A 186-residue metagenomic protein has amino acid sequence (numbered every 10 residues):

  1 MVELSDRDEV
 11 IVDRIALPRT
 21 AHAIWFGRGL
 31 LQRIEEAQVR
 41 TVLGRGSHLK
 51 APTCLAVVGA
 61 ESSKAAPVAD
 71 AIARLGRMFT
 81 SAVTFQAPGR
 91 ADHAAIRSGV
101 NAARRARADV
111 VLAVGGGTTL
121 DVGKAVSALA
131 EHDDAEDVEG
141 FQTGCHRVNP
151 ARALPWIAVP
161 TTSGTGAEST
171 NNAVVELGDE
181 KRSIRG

Functional and structural regions predicted by a protein language model:
V2-V110: ATP/NTP phosphate-donor binding region
H22, H132-G186: A glycine/threonine-rich phosphate-anchoring loop and its flanking beta-alpha core in nucleotide/phosphate-binding
Q32, K64, A94, L120-V122 (+2 more regions): Basic, gly/Ser/Thr/Pro-rich low-complexity segments located predominantly at protein N termini
I72-L75, A128-A130, V174-E176: Glycine-rich, phosphate-binding/catalytic loops in enzymes
F79-A82, A106, V126-A135: Short acidic, glycine/proline-enriched helix-loop-strand junctions
I96-R97, R104-D109, T118-L120, A128 (+1 more regions): Well-ordered mid-protein domain cores that form the structural environment of catalytic cofactors
V100, T119-D133, S169-N172: Short Gly/Thr/Asp-enriched flexible loops that form oxyanion-binding sites at enzyme active sites
A108-V126, T161-A167: Glycine/serine-rich anion-binding loops at beta->alpha junctions that coordinate negatively charged ligand groups
